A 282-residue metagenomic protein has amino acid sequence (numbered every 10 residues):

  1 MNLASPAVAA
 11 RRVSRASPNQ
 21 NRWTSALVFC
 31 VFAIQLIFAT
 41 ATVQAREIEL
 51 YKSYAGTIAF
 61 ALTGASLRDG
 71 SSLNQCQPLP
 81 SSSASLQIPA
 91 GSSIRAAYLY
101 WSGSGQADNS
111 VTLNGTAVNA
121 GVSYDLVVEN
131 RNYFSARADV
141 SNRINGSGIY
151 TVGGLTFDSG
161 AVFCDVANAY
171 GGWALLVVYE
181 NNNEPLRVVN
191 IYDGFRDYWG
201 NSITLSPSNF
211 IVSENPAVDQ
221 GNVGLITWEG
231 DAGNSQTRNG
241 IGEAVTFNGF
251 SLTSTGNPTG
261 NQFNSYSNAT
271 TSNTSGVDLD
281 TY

Functional and structural regions predicted by a protein language model:
M1-S25: N-terminal secretory signal peptides that target proteins for export/translocation
R15-A16, V31, V166: Intrinsically disordered, low-complexity regions enriched in Ser/Pro/Gly/Gln/His and often acidic
S17, S25, A41-V43, S272: N-terminal compositionally biased, intrinsically disordered segments and leader/signal-like regions
N19-N21, L36, A45: Intrinsic disorder/low-complexity segments enriched in polar/small residues
L27-F38: Bacterial N-terminal signal peptides
V43-Y282: Disulfide-rich extracellular domains of secreted proteins
